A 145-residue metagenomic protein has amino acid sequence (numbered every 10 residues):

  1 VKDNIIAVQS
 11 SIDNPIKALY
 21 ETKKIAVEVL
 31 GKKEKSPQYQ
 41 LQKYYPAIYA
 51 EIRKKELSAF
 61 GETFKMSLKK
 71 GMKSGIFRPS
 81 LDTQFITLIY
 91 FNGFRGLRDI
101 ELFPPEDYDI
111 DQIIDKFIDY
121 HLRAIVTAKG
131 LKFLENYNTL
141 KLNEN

Functional and structural regions predicted by a protein language model:
V1, I5, A26, L30 (+5 more regions): Hydrophobic recognition helices of helix-based DNA-binding modules
D3-S36, T87-Y90: Hydrophobic alpha-helical connector segments
I5-I6, Q38-A47, N136-L140: Short linear capping/connector segments at secondary-structure termini
I6-S10, K35-L41, K73-I76, D99-E106 (+1 more regions): Short, flexible helix-adjacent loops and helix caps
I16-K17, K55-E56, K73-I89, D107-Q112 (+1 more regions): All-alpha amphipathic helical-bundle segments outside canonical DNA-binding/catalytic cores that form hydrophobic
E21, I25, E51, T63-M66 (+3 more regions): Alpha-helical elements of Rossmann-like donor-binding domains used by nucleotide-donor carbohydrate transfer enzymes
V27-K65, K69-L81, F85: Short secondary-structure transition hinges
M66-S74, P104-N145: C-terminal peripheral helix-coil segments that are non-catalytic and often amphipathic
